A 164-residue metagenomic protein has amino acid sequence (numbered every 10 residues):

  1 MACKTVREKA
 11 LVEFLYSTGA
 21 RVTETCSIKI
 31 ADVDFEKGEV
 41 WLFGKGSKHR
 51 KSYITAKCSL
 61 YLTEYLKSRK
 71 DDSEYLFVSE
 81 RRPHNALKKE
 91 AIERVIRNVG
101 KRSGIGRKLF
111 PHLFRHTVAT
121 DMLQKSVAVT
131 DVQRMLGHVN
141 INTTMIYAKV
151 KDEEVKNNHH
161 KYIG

Functional and structural regions predicted by a protein language model:
M1-G164: Conserved catalytic core of the tyrosine transesterase superfamily
